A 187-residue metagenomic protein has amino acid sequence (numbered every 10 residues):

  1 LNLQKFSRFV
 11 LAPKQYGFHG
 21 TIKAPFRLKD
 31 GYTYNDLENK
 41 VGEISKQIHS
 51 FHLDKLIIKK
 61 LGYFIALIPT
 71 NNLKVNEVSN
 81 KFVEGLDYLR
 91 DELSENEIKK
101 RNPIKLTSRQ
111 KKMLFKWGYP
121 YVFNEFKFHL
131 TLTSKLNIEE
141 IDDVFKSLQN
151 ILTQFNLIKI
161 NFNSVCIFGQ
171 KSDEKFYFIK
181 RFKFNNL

Functional and structural regions predicted by a protein language model:
L1-L61, E77-N156, S172-L187: Basic, often amphipathic N-terminal segments
K60-L73, I167-D173: Short, conserved secondary-structure transition motifs
S79, I158-K159, S164-I167: Interaction-mediating elements
